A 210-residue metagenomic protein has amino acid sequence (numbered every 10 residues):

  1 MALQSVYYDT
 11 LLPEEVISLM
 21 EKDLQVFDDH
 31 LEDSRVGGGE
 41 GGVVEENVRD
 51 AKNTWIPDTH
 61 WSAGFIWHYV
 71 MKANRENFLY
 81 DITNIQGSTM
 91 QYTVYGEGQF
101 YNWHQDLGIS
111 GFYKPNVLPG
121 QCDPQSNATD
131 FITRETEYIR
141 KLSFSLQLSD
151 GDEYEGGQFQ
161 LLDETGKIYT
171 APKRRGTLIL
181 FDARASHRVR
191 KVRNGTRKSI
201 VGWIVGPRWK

Functional and structural regions predicted by a protein language model:
M1-L178, R184-K210: Fe(II)/2-oxoglutarate oxygenase catalytic core
